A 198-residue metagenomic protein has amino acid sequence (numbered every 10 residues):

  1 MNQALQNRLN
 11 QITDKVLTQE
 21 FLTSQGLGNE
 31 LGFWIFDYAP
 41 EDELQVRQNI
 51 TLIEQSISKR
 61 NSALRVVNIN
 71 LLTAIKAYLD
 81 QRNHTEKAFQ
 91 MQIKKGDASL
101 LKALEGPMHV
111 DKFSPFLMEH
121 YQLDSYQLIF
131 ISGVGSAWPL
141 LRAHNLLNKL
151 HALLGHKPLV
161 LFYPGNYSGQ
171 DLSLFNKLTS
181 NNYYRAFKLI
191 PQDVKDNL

Functional and structural regions predicted by a protein language model:
N7-N83: N-terminal, charge-rich interaction modules
T18-Q19, D111-Q122: A short, acidic, amphipathic alpha-helical segment used as a generic capping/interface helix at domain edges
G26-E30, Y121-Y126, L154: Flexible, charged surface loops at secondary-structure boundaries
G32-W34, Y38, D42-Q45, N49-L52 (+1 more regions): Extended, basic/helix-rich recognition subdomains
P40-Q45, A74-K76, L104-V110, G135-P139 (+1 more regions): Short acidic, S/G/P-rich loop/turn micro-motifs used as interaction or catalytic elements
V66-V110, F116: Long, charge-dense
D124-L140: Conserved P-loop NTPase "ATPase switch" module shared by AAA+ and STAND
R142-L198: Glycine-rich, aromatic-bearing surface loops/beta-hairpins
